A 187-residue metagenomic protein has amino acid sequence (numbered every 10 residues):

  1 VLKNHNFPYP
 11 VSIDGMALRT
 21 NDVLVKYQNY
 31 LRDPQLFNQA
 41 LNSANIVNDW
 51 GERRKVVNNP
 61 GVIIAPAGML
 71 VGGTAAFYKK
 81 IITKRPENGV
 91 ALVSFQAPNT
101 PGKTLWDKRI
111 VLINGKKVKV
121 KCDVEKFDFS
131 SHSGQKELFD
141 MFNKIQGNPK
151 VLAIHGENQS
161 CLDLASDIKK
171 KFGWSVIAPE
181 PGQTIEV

Functional and structural regions predicted by a protein language model:
V1-V187: Acidic/His-rich, metal-assisted hydrolase cores and their charged scaffolds
